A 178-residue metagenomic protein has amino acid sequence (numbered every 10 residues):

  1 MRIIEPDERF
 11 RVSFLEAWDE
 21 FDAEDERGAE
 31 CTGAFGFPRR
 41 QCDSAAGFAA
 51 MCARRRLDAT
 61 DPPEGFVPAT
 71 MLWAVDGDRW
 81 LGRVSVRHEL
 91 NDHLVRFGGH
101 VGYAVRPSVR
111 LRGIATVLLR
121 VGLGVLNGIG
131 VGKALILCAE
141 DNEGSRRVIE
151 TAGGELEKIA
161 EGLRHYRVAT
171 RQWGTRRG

Functional and structural regions predicted by a protein language model:
M1-H100, P107, V125, E161-G178: GNAT-family acyltransferases
R2, G102, L135-L137: Short aromatic/hydrophobic contact patches that present stacked aromatics for nucleic-acid/ligand binding
A74, G122, A134, A152-G154: Small side chains
H93, R110-L111, D141: Glycine-/small-residue-rich active-site loops that bind phosphorylated ligands and cofactors
G102-V105, L111-G128, R146-T151: Conserved acetyl-CoA-binding loop-helix of GNAT-fold acetyltransferases
L126-L137: Conserved GNAT acetyl-CoA-binding A-motif
I136-G144: Conserved beta-strand-loop-alpha-helix junction that forms the acyl-donor binding cleft
L137, E150, E155-A169: Conserved catalytic-core motifs of GNAT/GCN5-like acyltransferases
